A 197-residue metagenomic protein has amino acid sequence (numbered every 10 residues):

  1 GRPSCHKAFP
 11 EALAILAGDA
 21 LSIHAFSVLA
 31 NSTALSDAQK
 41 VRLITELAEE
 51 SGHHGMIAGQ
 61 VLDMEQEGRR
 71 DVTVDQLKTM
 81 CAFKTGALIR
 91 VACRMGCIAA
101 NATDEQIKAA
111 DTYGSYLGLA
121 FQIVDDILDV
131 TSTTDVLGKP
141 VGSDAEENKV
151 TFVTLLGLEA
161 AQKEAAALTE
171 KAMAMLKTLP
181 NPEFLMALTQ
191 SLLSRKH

Functional and structural regions predicted by a protein language model:
G1-H197: All-alpha prenyltransferase/terpene-synthase fold signal
